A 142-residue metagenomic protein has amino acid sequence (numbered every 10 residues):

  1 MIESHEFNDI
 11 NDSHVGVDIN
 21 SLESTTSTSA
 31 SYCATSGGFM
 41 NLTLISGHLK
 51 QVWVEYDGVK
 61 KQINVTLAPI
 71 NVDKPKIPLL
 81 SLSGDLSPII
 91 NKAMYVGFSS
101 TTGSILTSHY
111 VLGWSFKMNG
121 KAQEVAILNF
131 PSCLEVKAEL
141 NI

Functional and structural regions predicted by a protein language model:
M1-I142: Polar, low-complexity loop segments and adjacent catalytic/binding residues used for recognizing and processing sugar
